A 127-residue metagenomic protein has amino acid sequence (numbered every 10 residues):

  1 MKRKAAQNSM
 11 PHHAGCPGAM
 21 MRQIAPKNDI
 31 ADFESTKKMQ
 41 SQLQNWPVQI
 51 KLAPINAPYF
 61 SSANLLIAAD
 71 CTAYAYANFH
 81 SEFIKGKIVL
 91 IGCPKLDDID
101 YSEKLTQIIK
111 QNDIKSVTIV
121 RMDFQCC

Functional and structural regions predicted by a protein language model:
M1-C126: Iron-sulfur-associated redox domains of electron-transfer enzymes in respiratory and anaerobic energy metabolism
